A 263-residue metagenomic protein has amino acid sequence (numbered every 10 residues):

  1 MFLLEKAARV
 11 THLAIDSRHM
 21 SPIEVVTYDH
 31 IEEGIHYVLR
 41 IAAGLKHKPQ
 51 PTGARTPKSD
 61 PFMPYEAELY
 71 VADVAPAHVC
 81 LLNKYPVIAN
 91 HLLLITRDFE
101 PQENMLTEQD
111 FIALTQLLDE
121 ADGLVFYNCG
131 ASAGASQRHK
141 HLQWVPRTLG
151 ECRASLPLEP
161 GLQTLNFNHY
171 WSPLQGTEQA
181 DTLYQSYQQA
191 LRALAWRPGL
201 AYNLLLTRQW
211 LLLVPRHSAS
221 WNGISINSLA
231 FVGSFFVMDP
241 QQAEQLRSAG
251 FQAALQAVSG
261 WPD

Functional and structural regions predicted by a protein language model:
M1-L106, L149-P173, A180, Q188-D263: Active-site microenvironments that recognize anionic phosphate/pyrophosphate groups
P76-H78, N90-H91, A121-Y127, R138-L142: Generic beta-strand structural signal
T96, G130-R153: Histidine-centered divalent-metal-coordination microenvironment in nucleic-acid enzymes
M105-G123: Helical scaffold of the NTase/Pol beta-like nucleotidyltransferase catalytic core
G123-S136, P198-T207: A short glycine-rich, hydrophobically flanked beta-strand micro-motif that places a catalytic Asp/Glu for divalent metal
